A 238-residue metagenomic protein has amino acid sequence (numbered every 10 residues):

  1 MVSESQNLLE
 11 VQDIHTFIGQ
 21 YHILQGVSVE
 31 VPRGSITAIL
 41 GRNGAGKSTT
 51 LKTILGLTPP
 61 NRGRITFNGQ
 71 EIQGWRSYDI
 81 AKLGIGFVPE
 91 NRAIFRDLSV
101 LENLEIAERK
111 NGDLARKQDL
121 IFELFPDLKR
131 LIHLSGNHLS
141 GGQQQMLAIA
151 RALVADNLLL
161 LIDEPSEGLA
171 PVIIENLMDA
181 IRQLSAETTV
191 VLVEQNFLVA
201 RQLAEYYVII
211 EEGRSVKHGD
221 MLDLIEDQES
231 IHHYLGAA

Functional and structural regions predicted by a protein language model:
L9-V11, L24: Conserved structural motif at the start of ABC-family nucleotide-binding domains
L40-R42: The feature captures the beta-strand-to-loop junction immediately N-terminal to the Walker
L55: Helix-to-loop junction immediately C-terminal to a conserved catalytic motif
P59, E71-R92, Q118, R130-H133 (+1 more regions): ABC ATPase NBD coupling module
S135-L139, Q143: Conserved ABC ATPase signature
L153-L158, E187: A short, proline-enriched helix->beta-strand linker immediately N-terminal to the Walker B motif in ABC-type P-loop
L160-E164: Catalytic Walker B motif of ABC-type/P-loop ATPase nucleotide-binding domains
I174-E187: Helical segment within the ABC ATPase nucleotide-binding domain
